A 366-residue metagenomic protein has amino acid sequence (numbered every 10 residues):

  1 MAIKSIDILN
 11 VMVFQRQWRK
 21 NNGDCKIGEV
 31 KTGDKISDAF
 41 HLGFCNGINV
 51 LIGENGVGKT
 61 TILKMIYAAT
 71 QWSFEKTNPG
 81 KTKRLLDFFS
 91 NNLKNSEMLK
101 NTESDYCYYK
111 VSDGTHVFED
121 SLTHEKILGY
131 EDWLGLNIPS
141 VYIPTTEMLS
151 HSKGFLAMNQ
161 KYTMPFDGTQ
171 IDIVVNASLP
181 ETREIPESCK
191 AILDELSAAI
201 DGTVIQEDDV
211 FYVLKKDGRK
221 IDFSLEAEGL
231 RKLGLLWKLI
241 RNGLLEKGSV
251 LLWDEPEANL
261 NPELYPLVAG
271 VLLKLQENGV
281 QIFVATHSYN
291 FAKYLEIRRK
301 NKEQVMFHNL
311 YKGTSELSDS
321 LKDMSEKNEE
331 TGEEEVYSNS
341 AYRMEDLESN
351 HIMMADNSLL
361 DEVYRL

Functional and structural regions predicted by a protein language model:
A2-K31, M65-G248, E316-L366: Phosphate-coordinating catalytic segments in nucleotide- and nucleic-acid-processing enzymes
L51: Hydrophobic anchor at the beta1->P-loop junction of P-loop NTPases
G56-V57: ATP-binding Walker
T60: Walker A/P-loop
D254-P256: Walker B catalytic acidic pair
L267-A269: Conserved hydrophobic alpha-helix in the ABC-type ATPase nucleotide-binding domain
A285-H287: H-loop/switch region of ABC-family ATPase nucleotide-binding domains
